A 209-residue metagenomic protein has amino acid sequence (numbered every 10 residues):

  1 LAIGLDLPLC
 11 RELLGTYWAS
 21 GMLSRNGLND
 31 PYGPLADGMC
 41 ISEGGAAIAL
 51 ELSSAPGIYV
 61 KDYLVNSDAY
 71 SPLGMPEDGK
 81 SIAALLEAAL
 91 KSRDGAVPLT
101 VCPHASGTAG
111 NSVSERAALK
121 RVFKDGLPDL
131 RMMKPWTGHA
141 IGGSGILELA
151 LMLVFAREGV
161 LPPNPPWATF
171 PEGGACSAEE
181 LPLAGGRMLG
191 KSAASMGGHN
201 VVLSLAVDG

Functional and structural regions predicted by a protein language model:
L1-A19, R25, N29, A36 (+3 more regions): Acyl-CoA/ACP chain-elongation machinery
L5, L52, A194: Cofactor-binding loop segments of dinucleotide-utilizing enzymes, especially the Rossmann-like FAD- and NAD(P)+-binding
Y17-A19, R116-K120, L205-G209: Short, solvent-exposed amphipathic alpha-helical segments in soluble enzyme and RNA/protein-processing domains
S24-T100, D208-G209: Condensing-enzyme catalytic core mediating Claisen C-C bond formation in acyl metabolism
N29-G45, T169-M188: Polyanion-binding loop/helix "lid" in catalytic or ligand-binding cores
I41-G45, I82, E115, G142-E148 (+1 more regions): Catalytic-loop motifs flanking and including active-site residues across diverse enzymes
L85-R93, A118, V122, M152-F155: Stable alpha-helical structural segments in soluble proteins, enriched in small hydrophobic residues
D94-P98, G126-L127, G174-L189, A193-G209: Flexible, low-complexity linker/loop segments at domain and module junctions
